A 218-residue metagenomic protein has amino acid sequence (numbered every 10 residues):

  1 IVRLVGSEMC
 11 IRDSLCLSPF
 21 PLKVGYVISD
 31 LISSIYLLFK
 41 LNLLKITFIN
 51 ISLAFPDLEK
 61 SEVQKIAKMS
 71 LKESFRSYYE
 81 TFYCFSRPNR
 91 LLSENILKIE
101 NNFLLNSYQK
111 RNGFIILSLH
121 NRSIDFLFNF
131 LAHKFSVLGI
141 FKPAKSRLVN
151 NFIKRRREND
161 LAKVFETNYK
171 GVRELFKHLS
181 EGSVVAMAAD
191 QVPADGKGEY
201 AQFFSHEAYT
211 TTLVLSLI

Functional and structural regions predicted by a protein language model:
I1-G6, C10-I11: Single conserved hydrophobic/aromatic residue that forms the stacking wall/gate of nucleotide- or nucleobase-binding
E8, L43, T167: Soluble or luminal CAZymes and related metallo-dependent hydrolases
R12, C16, N106-Q109: N-terminal subdomain of nucleotide-sugar transferases
L15-V27: Membrane interface segments of multi-pass transport proteins and intramembrane proteases
P21, I51, I218: Residue-level signal for inorganic ion chemistry
G25-S29, L44, A67, S146 (+2 more regions): A structural signal for well-ordered alpha-helical scaffolds and beta->alpha junctions
D30-K110: N-terminal signal-anchor transmembrane helix
F85-L217: Soluble catalytic domains of membrane acyltransferases
